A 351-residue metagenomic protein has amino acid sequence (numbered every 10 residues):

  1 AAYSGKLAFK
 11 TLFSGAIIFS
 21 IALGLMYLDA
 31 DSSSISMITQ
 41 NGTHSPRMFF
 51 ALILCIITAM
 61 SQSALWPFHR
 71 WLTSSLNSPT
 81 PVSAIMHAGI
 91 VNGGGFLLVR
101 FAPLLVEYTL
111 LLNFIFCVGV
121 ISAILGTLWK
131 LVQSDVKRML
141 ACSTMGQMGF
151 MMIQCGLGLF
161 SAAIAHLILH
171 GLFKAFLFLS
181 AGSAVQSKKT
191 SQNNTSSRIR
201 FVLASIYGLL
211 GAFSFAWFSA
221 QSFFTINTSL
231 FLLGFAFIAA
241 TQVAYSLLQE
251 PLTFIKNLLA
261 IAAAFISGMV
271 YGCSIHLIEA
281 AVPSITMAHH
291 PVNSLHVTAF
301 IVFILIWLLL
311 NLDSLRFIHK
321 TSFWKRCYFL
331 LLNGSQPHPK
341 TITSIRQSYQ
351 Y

Functional and structural regions predicted by a protein language model:
A1-T321, K325, L330-Y351: ...captures the hydrophobic TM-helix bundle architecture rather than a specific catalytic motif, and can also fire on
